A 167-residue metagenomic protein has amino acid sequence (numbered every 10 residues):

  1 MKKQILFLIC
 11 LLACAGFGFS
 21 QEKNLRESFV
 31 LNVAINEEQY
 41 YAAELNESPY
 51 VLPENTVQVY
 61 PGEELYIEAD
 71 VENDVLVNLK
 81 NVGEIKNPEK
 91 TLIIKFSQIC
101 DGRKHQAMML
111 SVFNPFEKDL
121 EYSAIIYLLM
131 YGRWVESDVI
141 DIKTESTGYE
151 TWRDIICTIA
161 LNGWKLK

Functional and structural regions predicted by a protein language model:
M1-K23: Bacterial Sec-dependent N-terminal signal peptides
Q21-A107, D119-L120, I125-K167: Intrinsically disordered, low-complexity segments enriched in small/polar residues
L110-K118: Asparagine-centered strand-capping/turn motif at beta-strand->loop junctions
